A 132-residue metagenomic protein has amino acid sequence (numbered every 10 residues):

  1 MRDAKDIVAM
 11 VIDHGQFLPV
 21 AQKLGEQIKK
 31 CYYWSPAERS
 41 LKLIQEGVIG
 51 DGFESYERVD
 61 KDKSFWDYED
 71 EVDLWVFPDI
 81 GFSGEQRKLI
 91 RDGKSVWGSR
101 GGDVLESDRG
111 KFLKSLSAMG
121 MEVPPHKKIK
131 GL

Functional and structural regions predicted by a protein language model:
M1-G101: ATP-binding N-terminal substructure of ATP-dependent carboxylate-amine bond-forming enzymes
A9-G15, Q22, G93, S107-L132: Active-site nucleotide/adenylate-binding loops and adjacent lid/helix of ATP-dependent enzymes
